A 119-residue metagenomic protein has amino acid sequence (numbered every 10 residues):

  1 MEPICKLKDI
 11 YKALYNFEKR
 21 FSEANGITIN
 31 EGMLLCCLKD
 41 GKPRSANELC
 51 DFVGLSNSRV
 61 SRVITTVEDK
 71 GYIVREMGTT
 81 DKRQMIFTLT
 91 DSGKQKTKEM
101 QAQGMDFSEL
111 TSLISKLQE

Functional and structural regions predicted by a protein language model:
M1-N25, K70-Y72, I86-L89, T97: N-terminal leader segment of winged-helix/HTH proteins
L14, I27, I64-T65, M77: Residue-level recognition of hydrophobic positions within alpha-helical transmembrane segments
F17-S56: N-terminal helix-turn-helix DNA-binding core of bacterial DNA-binding proteins
T65-E119: Charged, amphipathic alpha-helical coiled-coil/dimerization segments
